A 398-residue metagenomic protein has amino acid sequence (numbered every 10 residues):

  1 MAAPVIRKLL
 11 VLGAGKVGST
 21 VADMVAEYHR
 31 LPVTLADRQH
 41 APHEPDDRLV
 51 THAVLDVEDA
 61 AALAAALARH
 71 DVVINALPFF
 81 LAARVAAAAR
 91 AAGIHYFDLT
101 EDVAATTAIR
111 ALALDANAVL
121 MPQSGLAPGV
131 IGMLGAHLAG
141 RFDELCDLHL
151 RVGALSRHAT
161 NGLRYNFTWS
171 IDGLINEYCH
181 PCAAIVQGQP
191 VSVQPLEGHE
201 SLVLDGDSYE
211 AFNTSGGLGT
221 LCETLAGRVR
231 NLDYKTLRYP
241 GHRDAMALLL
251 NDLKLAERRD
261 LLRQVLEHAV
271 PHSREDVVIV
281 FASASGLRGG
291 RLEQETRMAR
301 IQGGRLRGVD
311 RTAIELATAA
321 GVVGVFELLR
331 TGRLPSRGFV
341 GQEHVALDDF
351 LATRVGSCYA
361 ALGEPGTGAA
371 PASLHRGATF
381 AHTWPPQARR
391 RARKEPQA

Functional and structural regions predicted by a protein language model:
I6, R141-A398: C-terminal catalytic/substrate-binding lobe primarily of soluble NAD(P)-dependent oxidoreductases
L9-G13: Conserved N-terminal Rossmann-fold NAD(P)-binding element of oxidoreductases
V17: Hydrophobic/small residue at the entry helix of a nucleotide-binding pocket
Q39-P42, V103: Helix N-cap at the beta1-alpha1 junction of Rossmann-like dinucleotide-binding domains, i.e., the first residues
D47-D59: Rossmann-fold cofactor-recognition segment
V57-R69: Conserved Rossmann-fold cofactor-binding substructure of NAD(P)-dependent oxidoreductases
V72-A89, D102-A105: Beta-loop-alpha module in the N-terminal Rossmann-like domain of NAD(P)-dependent dehydrogenases, especially those
L99-P122: Rossmann-fold NAD(P)-binding glycine/threonine-rich loop
